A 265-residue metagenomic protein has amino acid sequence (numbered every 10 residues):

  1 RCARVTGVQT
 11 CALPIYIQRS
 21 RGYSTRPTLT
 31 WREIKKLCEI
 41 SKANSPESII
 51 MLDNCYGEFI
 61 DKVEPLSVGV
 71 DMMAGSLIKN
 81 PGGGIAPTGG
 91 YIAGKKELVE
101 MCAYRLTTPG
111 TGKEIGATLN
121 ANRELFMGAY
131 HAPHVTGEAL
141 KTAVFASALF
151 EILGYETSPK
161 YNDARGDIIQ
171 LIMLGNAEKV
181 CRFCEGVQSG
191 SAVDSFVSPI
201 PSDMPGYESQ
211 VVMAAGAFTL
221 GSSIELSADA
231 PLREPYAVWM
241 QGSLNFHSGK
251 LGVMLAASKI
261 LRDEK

Functional and structural regions predicted by a protein language model:
C2-C11: Single conserved hydrophobic/aromatic residue that forms the stacking wall/gate of nucleotide- or nucleobase-binding
P14-Q18, M51, A74, Y91-A93: Structural motif
S20-N44, I60-V63: Active-site core of PLP-dependent enzymes with the aminotransferase class I/II
S41-D53: Short beta-strand/loop segments at the ligand-binding rim of alpha/beta enzyme cores
P65-N80: Conserved active-site segment immediately N-terminal to the catalytic lysine that forms the internal aldimine
L66-S67, Y91, T107-T108, E185-A192: Short, solvent-exposed amphipathic alpha-helical segments in soluble enzyme and RNA/protein-processing domains
I78-K179, A256-K265: Active-site C-terminal subdomain of aminotransferase-like
E151-E264: Conserved C-terminal alpha-helix-loop-beta "cap" of PLP-dependent enzymes that closes/shapes the active-site mouth
